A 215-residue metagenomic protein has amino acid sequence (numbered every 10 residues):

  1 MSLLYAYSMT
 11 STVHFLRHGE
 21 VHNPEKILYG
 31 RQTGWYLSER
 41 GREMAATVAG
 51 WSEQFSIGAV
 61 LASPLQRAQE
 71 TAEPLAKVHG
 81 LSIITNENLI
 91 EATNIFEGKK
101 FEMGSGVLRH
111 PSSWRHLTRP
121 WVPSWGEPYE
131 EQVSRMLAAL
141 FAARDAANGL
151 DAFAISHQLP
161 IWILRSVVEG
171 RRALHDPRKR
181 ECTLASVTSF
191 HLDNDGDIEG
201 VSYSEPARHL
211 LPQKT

Functional and structural regions predicted by a protein language model:
S2-S11, L81-T85, E91-M103, N148-L150 (+1 more regions): Acidic, low-complexity terminal tails and accessory targeting/binding regions of phosphate-metabolizing enzymes
Y5, S11-I83: Active-site-proximal alpha-helix that buttresses catalytic centers in soluble enzyme cores
V13, L150-Q158: Generic beta-sheet signal
H22, A68-Q69, A92-T93, P160-W162: Short, active-site-adjacent cap segments at secondary-structure transitions
Q54-S56, A143-D151: Glycine-rich phosphate-binding loop signature in dinucleotide/nucleotide-binding domains
A62-S63, S134, I155-S156: Short beta-strand scaffold positions
P74, I163-V167: Active-site signature of alpha/beta-hydrolase-fold catalytic machinery across serine- and Asp/Cys-nucleophile hydrolases
K77-L137, Y203: Phosphate-handling substructures
